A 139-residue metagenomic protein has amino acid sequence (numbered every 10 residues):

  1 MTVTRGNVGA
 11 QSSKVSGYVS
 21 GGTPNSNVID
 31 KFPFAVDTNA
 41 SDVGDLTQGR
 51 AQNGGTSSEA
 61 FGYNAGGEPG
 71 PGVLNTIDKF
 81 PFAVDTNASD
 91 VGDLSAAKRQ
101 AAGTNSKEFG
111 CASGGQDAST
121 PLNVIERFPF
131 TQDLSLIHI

Functional and structural regions predicted by a protein language model:
M1-G21, D45-G66, D93-G114: Conserved short beta-strand element of beta-propeller blades
T2, D30, G44-T47, D78-P81 (+2 more regions): Residue-level detector of conserved, well-ordered beta-strand and adjacent loop positions that form binding/recognition
P24, P69, D117: Short, polar/acidic, helix-capping and beta-turn segments at strand->helix junctions that line the mouths
N25-V28, A40, G72-T76, A88 (+1 more regions): A detector of repeated loop/turn-to-beta-strand junctions in beta-rich toroidal repeat architectures
P33-V36, P81-V84, P129-D133: Short loop/turn segments that connect beta-strands within beta-propeller blades
D42, D90, L134: Tryptophan-rich substrate-binding surfaces of secreted polymer-degrading and adhesive proteins
I137-I139: Conserved small/polar residues in nucleotide/adenosyl-binding loops
